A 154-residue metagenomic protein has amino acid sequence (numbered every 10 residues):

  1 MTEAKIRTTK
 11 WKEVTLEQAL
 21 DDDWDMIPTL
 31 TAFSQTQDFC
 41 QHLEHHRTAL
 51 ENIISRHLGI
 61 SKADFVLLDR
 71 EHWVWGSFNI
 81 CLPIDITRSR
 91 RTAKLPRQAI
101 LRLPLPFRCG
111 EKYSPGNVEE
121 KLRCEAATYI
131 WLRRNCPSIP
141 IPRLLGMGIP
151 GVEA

Functional and structural regions predicted by a protein language model:
T2-H72: Juxta-kinase regulatory segment immediately upstream of eukaryotic protein kinase catalytic domains
L68-A154: ATP-binding pocket architecture of kinase catalytic cores
